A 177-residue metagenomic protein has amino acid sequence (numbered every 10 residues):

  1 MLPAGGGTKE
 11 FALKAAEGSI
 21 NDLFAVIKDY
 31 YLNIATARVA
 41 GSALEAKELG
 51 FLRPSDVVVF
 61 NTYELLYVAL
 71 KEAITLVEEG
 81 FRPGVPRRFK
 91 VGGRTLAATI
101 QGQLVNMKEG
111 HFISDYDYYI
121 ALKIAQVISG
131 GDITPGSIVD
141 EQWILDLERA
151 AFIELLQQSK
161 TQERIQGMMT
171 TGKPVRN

Functional and structural regions predicted by a protein language model:
M1, V58-V59: Short, surface-exposed loop/turn motifs that are enriched in glycine and acidic residues and include a nearby proline
M1-L13: Catalytic or ion-translocation cores adjacent to nucleophile or general acid/base/metal-coordination motifs in diverse
L13-N33, A37-R38, S42, E48 (+2 more regions): Intrinsically disordered, low-complexity segments enriched in small/flexible residues
